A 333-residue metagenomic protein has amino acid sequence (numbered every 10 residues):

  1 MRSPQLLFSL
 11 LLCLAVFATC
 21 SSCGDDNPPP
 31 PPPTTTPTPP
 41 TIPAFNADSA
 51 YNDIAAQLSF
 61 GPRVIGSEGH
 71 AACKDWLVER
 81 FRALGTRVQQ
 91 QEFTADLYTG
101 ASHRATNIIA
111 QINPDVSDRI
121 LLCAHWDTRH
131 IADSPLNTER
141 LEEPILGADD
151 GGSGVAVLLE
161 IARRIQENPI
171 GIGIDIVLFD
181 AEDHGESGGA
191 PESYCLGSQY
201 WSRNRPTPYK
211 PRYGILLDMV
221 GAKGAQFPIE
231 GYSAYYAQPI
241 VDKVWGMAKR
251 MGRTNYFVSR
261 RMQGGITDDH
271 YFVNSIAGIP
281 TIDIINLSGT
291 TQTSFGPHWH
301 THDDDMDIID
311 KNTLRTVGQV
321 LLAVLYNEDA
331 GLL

Functional and structural regions predicted by a protein language model:
A18-S22: C-terminal motif of bacterial Sec signal peptides marking the signal peptidase cleavage site
D25-C73, L84, T293-I308: N-terminal capping segment at the start of a domain
T36-A44, S59-E68, A95-Y98, R140-G151 (+5 more regions): Second-shell loop/turn segments in exported
P62-D115: A non-catalytic alpha/beta surface segment that caps or lines the substrate-entry region of metallo-dependent hydrolase
R63-I65, T94-Y98, P114-V116, W126-H130 (+5 more regions): Solvent-exposed loop/turn segments at secondary-structure junctions within structured extracellular/periplasmic domains
Q90, I109, R119-A124, G147 (+4 more regions): Structural recognition of the beta-strand scaffold that forms the well-ordered cores of secreted hydrolase catalytic
E142-P239, K243, M262, D269-H270: Acidic/histidine-rich catalytic neighborhood of metal-dependent amide-processing enzymes
Y213, A222-L333: Active-site-adjacent substrate-binding region of metalloamidase/peptidase-like peptide-processing proteins
